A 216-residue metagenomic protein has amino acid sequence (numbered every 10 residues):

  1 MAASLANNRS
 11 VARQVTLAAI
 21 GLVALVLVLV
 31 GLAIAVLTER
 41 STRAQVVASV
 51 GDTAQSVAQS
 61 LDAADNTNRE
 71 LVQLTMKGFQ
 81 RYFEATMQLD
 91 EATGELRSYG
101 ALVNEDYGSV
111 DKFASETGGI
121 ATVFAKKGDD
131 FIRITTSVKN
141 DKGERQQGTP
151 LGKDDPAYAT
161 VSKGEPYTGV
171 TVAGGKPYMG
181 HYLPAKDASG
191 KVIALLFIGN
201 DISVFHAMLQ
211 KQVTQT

Functional and structural regions predicted by a protein language model:
M1-S10, A44, G108: Non-catalytic regulatory/interaction regions at protein termini and inter-domain linkers
N8-A12, R40, I202-T216: Membrane-interface helix-start motif
S10-A48: Extreme N-terminal signal-anchor transmembrane helix of membrane signaling/transducer proteins, especially in bacteria
V47, G51-V103, S137-Q146, V204-H206: Extracellular/periplasmic ligand-binding regions of membrane signal-transduction receptors
L89, T122-D129: Short hydrophobic alpha-helical segments used for membrane anchoring or interfacial signaling
G100-A121, I134-G175, K186, L195-Q212: Extracytoplasmic/periplasmic sensor domains and loops in membrane signaling proteins
